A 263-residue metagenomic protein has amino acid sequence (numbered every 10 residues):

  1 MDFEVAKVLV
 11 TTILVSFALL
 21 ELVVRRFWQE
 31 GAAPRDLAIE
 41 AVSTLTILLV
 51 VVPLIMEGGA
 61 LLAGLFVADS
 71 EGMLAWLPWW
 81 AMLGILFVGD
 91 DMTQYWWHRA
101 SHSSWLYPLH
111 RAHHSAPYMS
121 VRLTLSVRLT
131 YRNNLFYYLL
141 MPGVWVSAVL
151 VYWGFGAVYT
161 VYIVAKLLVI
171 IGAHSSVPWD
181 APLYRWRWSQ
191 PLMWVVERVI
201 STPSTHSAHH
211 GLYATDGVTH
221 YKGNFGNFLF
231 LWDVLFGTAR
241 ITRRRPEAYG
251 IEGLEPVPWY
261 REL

Functional and structural regions predicted by a protein language model:
M1-L14: Hydrophobic transmembrane alpha-helical segments in integral membrane proteins
L9, A32-L48: Loop-to-helix transition at the N-terminal end of transmembrane alpha-helices
I13-L22, D91: Central hydrophobic cores of alpha-helical transmembrane segments in multi-pass inner-membrane proteins across all
L19-I39: Membrane-interface helix-loop junction between the first two transmembrane segments
S43-L61: A generic, lipid-embedded transmembrane alpha helix
L49-P53, W76-R245: Membrane-embedded catalytic scaffold of the fatty acid hydroxylase/desaturase
E57-W80: Juxtamembrane/interfacial segments at transmembrane-helix boundaries in multi-pass membrane proteins
F155-A157, T242-L263: A membrane-cytosol interface segment of integral membrane proteins
